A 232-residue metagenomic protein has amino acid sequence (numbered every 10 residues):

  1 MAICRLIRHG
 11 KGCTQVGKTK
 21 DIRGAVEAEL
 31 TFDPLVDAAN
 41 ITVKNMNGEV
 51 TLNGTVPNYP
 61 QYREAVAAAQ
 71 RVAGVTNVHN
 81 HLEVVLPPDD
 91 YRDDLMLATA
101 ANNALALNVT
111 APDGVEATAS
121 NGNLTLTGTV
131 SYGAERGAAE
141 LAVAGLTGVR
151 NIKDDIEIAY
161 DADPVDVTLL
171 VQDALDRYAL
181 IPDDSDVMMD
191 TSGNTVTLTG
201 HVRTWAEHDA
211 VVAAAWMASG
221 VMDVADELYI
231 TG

Functional and structural regions predicted by a protein language model:
A2-G232: N-terminal targeting leaders
